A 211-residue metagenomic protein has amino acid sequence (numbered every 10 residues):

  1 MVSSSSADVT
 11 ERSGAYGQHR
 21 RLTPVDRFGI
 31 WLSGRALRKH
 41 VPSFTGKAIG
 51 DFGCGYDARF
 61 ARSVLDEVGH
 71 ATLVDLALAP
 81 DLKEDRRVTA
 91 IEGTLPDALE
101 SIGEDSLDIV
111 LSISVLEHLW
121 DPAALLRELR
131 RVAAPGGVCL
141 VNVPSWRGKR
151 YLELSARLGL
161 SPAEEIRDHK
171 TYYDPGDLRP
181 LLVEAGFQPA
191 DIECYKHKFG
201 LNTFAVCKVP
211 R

Functional and structural regions predicted by a protein language model:
M1-D105, I109, L126, E193-V206 (+1 more regions): Conserved N-terminal segment of class I S-adenosyl-L-methionine
V25, E117, K170: Conserved aromatic-histidine-acidic binding/catalytic patches
D97, E117, G148: Active-site micro-motifs of SAM-dependent methyltransferase domains
S112-V115: A short beta-strand submotif of the Rossmann-like class I SAM-dependent methyltransferase core that lines
W120-E128, V138-R211: S-adenosyl-L-methionine-dependent methyltransferase catalytic module, highlighting the catalytic core
